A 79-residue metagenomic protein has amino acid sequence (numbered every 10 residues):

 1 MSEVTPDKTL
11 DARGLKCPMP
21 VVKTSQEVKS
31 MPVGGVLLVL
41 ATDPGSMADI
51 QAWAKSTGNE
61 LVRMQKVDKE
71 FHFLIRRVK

Functional and structural regions predicted by a protein language model:
E3, S30, M64-K66: Sterically constrained small-residue positions within well-ordered secondary structures of folded domains
E3-D11: Right-handed parallel beta-helix/beta-solenoid
A12-V62: Amphipathic, hydrophobic secondary-structure cores in small proteins
Q51-K79: C-terminal structural segments of small proteins and small subunits
